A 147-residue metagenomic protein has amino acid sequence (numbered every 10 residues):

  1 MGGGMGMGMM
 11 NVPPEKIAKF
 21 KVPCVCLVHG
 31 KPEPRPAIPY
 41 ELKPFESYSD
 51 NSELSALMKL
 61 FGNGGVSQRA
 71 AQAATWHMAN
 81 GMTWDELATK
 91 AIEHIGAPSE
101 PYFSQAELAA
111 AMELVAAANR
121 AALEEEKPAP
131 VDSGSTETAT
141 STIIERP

Functional and structural regions predicted by a protein language model:
M1-Q72, N80-P147: Extracellular or exported targeting regions of proteins
